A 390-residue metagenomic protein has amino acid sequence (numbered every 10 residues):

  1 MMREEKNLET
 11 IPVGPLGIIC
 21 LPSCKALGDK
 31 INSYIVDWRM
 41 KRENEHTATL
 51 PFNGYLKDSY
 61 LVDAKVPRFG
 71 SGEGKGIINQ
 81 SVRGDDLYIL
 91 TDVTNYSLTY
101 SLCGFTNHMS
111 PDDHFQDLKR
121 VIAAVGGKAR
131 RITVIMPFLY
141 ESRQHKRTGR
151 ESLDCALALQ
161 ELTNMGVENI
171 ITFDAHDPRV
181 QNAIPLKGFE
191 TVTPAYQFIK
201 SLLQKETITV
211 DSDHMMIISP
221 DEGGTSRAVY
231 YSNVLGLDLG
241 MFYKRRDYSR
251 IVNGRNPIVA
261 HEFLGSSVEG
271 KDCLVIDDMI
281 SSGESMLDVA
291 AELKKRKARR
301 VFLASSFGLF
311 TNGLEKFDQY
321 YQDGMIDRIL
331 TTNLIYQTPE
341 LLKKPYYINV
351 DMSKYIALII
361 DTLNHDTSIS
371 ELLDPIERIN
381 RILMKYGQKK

Functional and structural regions predicted by a protein language model:
M1-K390: PRPP-associated nucleotide enzymes
